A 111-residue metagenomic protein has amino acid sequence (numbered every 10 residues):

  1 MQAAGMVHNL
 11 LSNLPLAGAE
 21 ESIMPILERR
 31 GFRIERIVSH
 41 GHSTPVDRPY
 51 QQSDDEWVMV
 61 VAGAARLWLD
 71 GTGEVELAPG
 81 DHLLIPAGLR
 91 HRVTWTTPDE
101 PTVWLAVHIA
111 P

Functional and structural regions predicted by a protein language model:
M1-P49: A short, N-terminal "cap"/entry segment at the start of jelly-roll beta-barrel domains of the cupin/DSBH fold
R30, A64, G73, L89-R90 (+1 more regions): A generic "binding-loop/recognition-motif" signal
F32-I34, D55, T102-W104: Structural motif
Q51-L67: Short, conserved beta-strand element in jelly-roll/cupin
D55, V61, H82-P86, R90: A generic "structured core" feature
G71-A87: Short acidic-glycine-tyrosine-enriched beta hairpin
G88-P111: Ligand-binding loop in jelly-roll beta-barrel domains
